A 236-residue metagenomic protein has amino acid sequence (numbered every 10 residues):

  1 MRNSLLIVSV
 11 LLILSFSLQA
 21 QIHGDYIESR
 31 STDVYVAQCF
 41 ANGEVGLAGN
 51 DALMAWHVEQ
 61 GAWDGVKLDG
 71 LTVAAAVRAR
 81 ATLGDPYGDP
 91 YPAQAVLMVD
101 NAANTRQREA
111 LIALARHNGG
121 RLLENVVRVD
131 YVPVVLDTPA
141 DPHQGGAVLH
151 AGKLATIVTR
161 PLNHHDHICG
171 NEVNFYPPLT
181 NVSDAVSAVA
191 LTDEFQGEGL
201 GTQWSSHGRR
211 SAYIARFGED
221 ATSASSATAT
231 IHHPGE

Functional and structural regions predicted by a protein language model:
M1-S4: Positively charged n-region of N-terminal signal peptides that target proteins for export
I7-S15: Bacterial N-terminal signal peptides
F16-A20: Sec/Tat signal peptide C-region and signal peptidase I cleavage site
Q21-V99: N-terminal Sec/ER secretory leader and immediately downstream segment of secreted/extracellular precursors
M98-D220: Mature, soluble, non-transmembrane domains
P234-E236: Short, solvent-exposed mixed-charge patches
